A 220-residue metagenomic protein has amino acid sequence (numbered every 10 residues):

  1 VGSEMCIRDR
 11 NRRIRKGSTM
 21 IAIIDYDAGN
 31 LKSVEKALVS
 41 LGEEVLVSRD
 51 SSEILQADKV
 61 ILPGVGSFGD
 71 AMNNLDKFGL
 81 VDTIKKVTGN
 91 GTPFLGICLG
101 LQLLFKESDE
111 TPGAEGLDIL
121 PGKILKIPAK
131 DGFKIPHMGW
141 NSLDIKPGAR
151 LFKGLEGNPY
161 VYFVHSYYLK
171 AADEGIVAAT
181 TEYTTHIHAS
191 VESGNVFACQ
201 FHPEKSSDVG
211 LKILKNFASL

Functional and structural regions predicted by a protein language model:
V1-I7: Short, small-residue-biased leader/transition segments that mark boundaries at the very start of proteins
I21-E43, E204-K205: N-terminal beta1-alpha1 ligand-phosphate binding loop
A57: An anion/phosphate-binding loop that grips the pyrophosphate of nucleotide cofactors and donors
G66-M138: Cysteine-nucleophile active-site neighborhood
E107-Y183: Pocket-forming structural segment of enzyme catalytic cores
H186-E192: Short, surface-exposed beta-strand/loop micro-motifs that present aromatic residues
C199-L220: Acyltransferase
